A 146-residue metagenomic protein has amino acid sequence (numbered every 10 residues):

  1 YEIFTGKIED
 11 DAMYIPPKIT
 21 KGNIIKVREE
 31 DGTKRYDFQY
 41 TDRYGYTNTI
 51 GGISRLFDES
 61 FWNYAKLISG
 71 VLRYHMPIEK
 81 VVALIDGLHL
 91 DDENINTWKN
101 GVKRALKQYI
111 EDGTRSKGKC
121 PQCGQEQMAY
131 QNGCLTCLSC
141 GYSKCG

Functional and structural regions predicted by a protein language model:
Y1-G146: Long, C-terminal-biased catalytic regions of enzyme "large/alpha" subunits
